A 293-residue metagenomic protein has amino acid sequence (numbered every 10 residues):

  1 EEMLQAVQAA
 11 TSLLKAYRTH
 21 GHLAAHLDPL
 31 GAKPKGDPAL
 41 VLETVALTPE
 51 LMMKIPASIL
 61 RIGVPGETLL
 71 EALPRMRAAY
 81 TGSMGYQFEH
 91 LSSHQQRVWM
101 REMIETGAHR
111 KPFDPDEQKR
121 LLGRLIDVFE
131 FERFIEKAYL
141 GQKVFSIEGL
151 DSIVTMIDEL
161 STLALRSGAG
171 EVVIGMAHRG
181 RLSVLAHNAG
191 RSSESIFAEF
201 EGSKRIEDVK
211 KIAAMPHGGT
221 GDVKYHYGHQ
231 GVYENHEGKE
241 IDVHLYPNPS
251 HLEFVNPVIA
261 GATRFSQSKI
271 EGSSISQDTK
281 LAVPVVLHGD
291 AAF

Functional and structural regions predicted by a protein language model:
E1-I153, A169: Extended, charge-enriched "interface" segments that sit outside catalytic cores
E2, L160-A164, A214, S273-I275: A generic local secondary-structure boundary/capping motif
A10-T11, L73, I153-S161, V255 (+1 more regions): Short, hydrophobic/amphipathic alpha-helical packing segments that form internal helix faces or helix-helix interfaces
S12-P29, E159-N188, L252, H288-F293: Conserved phosphate/anionic-ligand binding catalytic regions in large, soluble enzymes, centered on
L14-R18, M76-M84, M103-A108, I126-F129 (+4 more regions): Structural signal for hydrophobic packing residues in well-ordered secondary-structure cores of soluble enzyme domains
D28, D37, D114-D116, D127 (+7 more regions): Acidic-enriched, low-complexity/disordered segments with a strong bias for Aspartate over Glutamate
E130-E194: Active-site pocket-lining segments that scaffold enzyme catalytic pockets across diverse folds
V173-F293: Cofactor-binding active-site loop characterized by glycine-rich and histidine/acidic residues
